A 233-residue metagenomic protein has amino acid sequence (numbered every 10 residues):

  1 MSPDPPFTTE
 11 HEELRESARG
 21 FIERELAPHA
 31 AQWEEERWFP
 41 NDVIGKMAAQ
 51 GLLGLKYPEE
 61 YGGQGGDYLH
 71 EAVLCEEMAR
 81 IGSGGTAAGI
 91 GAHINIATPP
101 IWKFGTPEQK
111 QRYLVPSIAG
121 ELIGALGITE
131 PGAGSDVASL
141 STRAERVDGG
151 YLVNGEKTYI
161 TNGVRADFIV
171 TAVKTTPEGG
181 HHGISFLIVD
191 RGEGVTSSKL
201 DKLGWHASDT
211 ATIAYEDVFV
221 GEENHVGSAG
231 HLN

Functional and structural regions predicted by a protein language model:
M1-E10, A144: Intrinsic disorder at enzyme termini
H11, I22, G51, P58 (+8 more regions): Buried hydrophobic positions in well-ordered alpha/beta secondary-structure cores of metabolic enzymes
A49-E121, N162-D167: Internal helix-loop-helix
G51, C75-A79, V173, V189-V195 (+1 more regions): Short Ser/Thr-interspersed hydrophobic loop/turn segments at strand-loop and sheet-helix junctions that line or gate
L69-H70, D190-G194, K199, D209-N233: A glycine-rich, basic-preceded beta-loop-alpha segment at the flavin cofactor/substrate interface of flavin-utilizing
G120-I128: A short, Trp-centered hydrophobic/proline-enriched beta-strand micro-motif
D136-N154: Cytochrome P450 C-terminal beta-domain/meander region
G150, N154-S198: A short core secondary-structure module
